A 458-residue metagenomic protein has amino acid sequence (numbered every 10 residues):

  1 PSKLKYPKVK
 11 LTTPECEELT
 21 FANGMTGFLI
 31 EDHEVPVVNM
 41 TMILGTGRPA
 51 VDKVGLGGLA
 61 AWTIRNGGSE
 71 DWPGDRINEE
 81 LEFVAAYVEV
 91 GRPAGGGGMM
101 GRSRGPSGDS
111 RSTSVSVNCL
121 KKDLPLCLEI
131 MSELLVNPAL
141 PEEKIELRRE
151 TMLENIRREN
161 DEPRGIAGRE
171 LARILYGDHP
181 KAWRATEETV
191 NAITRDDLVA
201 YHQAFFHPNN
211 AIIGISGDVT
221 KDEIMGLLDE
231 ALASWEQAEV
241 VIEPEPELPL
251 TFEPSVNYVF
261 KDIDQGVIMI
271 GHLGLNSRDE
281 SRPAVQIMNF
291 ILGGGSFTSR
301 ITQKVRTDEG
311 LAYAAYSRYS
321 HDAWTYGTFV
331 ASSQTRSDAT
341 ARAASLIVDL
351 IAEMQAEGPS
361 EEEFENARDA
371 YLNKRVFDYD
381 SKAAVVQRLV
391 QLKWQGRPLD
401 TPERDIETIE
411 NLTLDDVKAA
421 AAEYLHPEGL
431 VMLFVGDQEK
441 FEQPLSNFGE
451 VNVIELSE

Functional and structural regions predicted by a protein language model:
P1-L19, I77-N78, A172-A211, E239 (+3 more regions): Histidine-acidic residue clusters that define the catalytic metal-binding segment of zinc metallopeptidase domains
P1-P7, I212-N276, Y379, F434-E458: An aromatic/glycine/proline-enriched structural segment found at the starts of mature extracellular/organellar domains
L11-C16, A22-M25, V35-N39, V54-L56 (+20 more regions): Extracytoplasmic
G24, M42, G58-A60, L81 (+16 more regions): Buried hydrophobic packing residues in well-ordered domains
T41-N118, P180-R184, S296-Y313, A323: M16/MPP (pitrilysin/insulinase) zinc-metallopeptidase core fold and M16-derived inactive scaffolds
N66-W72, V117-R149, G295-S296, S320-D378 (+2 more regions): M16/insulysin-pitrilysin zinc metalloprotease superfamily fold
I77-Y201, E247, E365-A383, Q387: Acidic/histidine-enriched segments that form metal/cofactor-coordinating and catalytic pocket/exosite environments
T151-E170, E247-G266, Q303-A312, E357-E410: Short acidic/His-enriched helical or mixed secondary-structure segments at domain edges of catalytic enzymes and some
